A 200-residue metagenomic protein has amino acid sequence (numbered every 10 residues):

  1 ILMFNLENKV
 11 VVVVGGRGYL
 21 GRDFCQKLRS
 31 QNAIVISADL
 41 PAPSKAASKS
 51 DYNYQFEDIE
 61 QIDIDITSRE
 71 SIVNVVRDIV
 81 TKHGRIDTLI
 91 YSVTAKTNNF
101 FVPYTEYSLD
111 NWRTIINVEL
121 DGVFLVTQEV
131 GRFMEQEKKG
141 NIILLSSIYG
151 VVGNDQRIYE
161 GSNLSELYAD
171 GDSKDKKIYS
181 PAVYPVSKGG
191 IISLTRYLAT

Functional and structural regions predicted by a protein language model:
N5-I36, L198: Canonical Rossmann dinucleotide-binding motif of NAD(H)/NADP(H)-dependent dehydrogenases/reductases, specifically
Q31-A47: Conserved glycine-rich Rossmann-like NAD(P)H-binding loop of the short-chain dehydrogenase/reductase
I64-N74, L109: The beta1-alpha1 cofactor-binding region of Rossmann-like NAD(H)/NADP(H)-dependent oxidoreductases
S92-F100: Conserved NAD(P)H cofactor-binding loop of Rossmann-fold oxidoreductase domains
K96, I143-T200: Catalytic loop of short-chain dehydrogenase/reductase
F100-Y104, S108-R113, Q156: Substrate-binding pocket helix/loop in short-chain dehydrogenase/reductase
T127-Q128, R196: A short, exposed helix-loop element centered on a Lys and neighboring polar residues
